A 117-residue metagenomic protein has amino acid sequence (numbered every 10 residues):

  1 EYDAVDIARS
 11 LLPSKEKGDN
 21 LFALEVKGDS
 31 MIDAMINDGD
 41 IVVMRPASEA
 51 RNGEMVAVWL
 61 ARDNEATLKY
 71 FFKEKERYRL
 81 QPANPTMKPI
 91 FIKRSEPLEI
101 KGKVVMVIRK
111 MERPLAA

Functional and structural regions predicted by a protein language model:
E1-W59: A short, contiguous structural element within a folded domain that forms the immediate neighborhood of a functional site
L21-L24, V42, A66-K69, E99-G102: Small-residue-enriched segments and motifs
S30, S48, R62, N84 (+1 more regions): A broadly conserved detector of short glycine/acidic/proline-rich loop/turn motifs that flank catalytic sites and bind
M31-D33, A66, M87-P89: Short, surface-exposed beta-strand/loop "edge" segments at domain boundaries and coil↔beta transitions
N52-Y78: Short, compositionally biased
Y70-A117: Glycine- and charge-enriched low-complexity intrinsically disordered segments
